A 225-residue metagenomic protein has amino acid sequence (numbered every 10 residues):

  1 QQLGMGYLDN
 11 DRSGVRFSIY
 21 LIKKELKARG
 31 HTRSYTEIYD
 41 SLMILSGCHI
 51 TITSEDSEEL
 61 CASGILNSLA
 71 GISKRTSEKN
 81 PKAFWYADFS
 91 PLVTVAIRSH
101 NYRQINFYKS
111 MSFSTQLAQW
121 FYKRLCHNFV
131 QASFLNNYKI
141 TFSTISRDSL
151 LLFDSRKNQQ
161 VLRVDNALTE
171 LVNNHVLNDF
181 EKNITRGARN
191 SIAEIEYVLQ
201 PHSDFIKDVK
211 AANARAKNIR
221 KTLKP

Functional and structural regions predicted by a protein language model:
Q1-P225: Charged, alpha-helix-forming regions
